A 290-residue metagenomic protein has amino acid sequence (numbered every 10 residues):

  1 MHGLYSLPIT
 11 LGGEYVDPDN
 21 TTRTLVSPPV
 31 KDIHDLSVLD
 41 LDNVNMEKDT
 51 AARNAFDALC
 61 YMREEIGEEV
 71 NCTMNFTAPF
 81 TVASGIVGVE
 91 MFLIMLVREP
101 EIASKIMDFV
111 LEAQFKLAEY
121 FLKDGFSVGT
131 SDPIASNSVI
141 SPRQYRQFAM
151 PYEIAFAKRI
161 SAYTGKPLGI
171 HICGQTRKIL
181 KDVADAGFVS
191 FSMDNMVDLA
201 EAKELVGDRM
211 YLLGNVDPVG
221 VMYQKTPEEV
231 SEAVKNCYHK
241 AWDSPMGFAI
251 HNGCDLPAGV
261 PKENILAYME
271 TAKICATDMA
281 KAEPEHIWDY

Functional and structural regions predicted by a protein language model:
M1-L4, N75: Acidic/polar N-terminal loop/beta-strand segments that form early-domain functional surfaces
G3-L4, V26-V38: A short glycine/small-residue-enriched secondary-structure motif
G3-N20: Glycine-rich loop at the start of a catalytic domain that most often binds anionic cofactors/ligands
Y15-K31, D42-Y290: Active-site loop segments of alpha/beta catalytic cores
